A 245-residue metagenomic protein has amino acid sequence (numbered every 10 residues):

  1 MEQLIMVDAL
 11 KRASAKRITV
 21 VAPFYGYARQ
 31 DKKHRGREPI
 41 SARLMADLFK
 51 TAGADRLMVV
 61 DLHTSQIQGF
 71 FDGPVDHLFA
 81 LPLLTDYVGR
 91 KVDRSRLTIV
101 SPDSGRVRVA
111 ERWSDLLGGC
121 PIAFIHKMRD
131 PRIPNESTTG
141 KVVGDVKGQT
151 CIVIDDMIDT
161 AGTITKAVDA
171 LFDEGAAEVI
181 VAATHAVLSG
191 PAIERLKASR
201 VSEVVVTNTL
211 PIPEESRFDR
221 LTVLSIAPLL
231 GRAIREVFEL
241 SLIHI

Functional and structural regions predicted by a protein language model:
M1-I243: PRPP-associated nucleotide enzymes
